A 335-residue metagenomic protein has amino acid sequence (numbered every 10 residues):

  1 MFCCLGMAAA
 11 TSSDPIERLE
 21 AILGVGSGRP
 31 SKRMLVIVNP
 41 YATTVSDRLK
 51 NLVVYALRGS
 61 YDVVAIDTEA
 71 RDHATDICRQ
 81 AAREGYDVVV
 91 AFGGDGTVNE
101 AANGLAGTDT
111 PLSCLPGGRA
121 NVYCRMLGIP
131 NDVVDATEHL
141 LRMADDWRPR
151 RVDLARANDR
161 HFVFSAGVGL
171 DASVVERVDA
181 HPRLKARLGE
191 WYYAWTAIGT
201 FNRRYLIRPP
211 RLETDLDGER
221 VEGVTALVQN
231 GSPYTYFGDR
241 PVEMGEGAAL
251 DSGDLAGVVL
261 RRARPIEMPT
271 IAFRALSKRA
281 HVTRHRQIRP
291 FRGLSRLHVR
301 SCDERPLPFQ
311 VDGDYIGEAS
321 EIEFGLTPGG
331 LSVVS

Functional and structural regions predicted by a protein language model:
M1-V89, N99, E138: ATP/NTP phosphate-donor binding region
F2-I22, D47, L216-G218, M244-S252 (+1 more regions): ATP/nucleoside-binding phosphotransfer catalytic cores, i.e., glycine-rich phosphate-binding loops
L35-I37, D47, T68, G107-P111 (+1 more regions): Catalytic core of DAGKc-family lipid kinases
P40, F92-G94, L115-G117: Glycine-rich beta-strand-to-loop/alpha-helix junction loops that act as flexible
T97-T110: Short Gly/Thr/Asp-enriched flexible loops that form oxyanion-binding sites at enzyme active sites
G167, D171, L227-M244, Y315: Glycine-rich phosphate/pyrophosphate-binding beta-alpha loops
D171-V174, E222-G223, P233-G238, P265-P269: Short acidic/glycine-rich loop or secondary-structure boundary segments that cap or lie
P182-Y192, P233-R264: Gly/Ser/Thr-rich active-site loops/lids in small-molecule metabolic enzymes that frequently grip phosphoryl groups
